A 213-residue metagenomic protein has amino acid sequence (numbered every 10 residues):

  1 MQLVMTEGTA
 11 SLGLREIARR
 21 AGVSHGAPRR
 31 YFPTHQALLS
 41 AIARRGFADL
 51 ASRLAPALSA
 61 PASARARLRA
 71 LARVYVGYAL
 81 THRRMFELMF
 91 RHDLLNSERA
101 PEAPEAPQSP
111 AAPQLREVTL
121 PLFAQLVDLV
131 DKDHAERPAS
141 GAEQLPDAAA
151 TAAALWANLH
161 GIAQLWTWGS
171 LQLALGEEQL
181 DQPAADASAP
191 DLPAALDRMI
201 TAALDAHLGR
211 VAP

Functional and structural regions predicted by a protein language model:
Q2, T6, R20, A37-S59 (+6 more regions): Alpha-helical structural segments
A10-S11, Q36-A37, A66: Residue-level preference for short helical/loop micro-motifs built around acidic side chains
L12-R19, P28: Append "Primarily bacterial transcriptional regulators
G22-F32: Short hydrophobic/aromatic patch on the recognition helix
R65-R84, A153-W156, D197, T201: Amphipathic alpha-helical segments that line or abut small-molecule/effector binding pockets and mediate allosteric
T81-Q108, Q164-L175: Amphipathic alpha-helical segments used for helix-helix packing
S97-P138, A149-A153, D186-D205: Amphipathic alpha-helical packing segments from all-alpha helical-bundle domains
K132, E136, L155-G176, A202-P213: Amphipathic C-terminal alpha-helical segment
